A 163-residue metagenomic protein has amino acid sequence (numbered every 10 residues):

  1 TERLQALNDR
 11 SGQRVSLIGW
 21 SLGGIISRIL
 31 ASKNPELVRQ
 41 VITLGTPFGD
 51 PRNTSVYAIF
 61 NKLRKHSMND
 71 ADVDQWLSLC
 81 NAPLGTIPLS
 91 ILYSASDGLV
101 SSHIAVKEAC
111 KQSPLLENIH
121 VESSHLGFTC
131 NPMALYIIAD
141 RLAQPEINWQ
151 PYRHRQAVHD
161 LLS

Functional and structural regions predicted by a protein language model:
T1-T86, L99: Serine-dependent carboxylesterase/thioesterase catalytic core of lipase-like alpha/beta-hydrolase/SGNH enzymes
G85-S163: C-terminal catalytic-base region of ester-bond hydrolases, centering on the histidine of the charge-relay
